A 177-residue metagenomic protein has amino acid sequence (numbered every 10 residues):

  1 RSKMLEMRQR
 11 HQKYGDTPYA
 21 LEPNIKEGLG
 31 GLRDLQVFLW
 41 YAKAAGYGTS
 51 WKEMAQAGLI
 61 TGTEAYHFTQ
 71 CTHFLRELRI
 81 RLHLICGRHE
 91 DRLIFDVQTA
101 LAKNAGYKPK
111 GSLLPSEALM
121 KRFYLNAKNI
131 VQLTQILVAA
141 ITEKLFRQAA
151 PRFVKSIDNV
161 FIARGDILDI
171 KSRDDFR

Functional and structural regions predicted by a protein language model:
R1-R177: A nucleotide- and high-energy phosphate-metabolite-utilizing enzyme signature
